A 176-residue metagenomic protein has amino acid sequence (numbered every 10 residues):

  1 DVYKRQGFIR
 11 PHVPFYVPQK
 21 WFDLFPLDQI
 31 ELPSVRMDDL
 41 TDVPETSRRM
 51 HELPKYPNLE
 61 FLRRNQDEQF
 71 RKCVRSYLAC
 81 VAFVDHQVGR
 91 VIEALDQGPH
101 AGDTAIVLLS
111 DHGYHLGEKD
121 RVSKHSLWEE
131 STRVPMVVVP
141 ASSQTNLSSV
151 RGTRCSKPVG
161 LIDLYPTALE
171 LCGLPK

Functional and structural regions predicted by a protein language model:
V2-Y3: Short, small-residue-biased leader/transition segments that mark boundaries at the very start of proteins
F8-V13, I30, R64, Q69 (+3 more regions): Short, solvent-exposed loop/turn segments at secondary-structure junctions
F15-R63, P135: Core domains of carbohydrate- and sulfate-ester-processing enzymes
V17, L24, E93-V150, G160: Histidine-centered active-site microenvironments of extracellular/periplasmic hydrolases and transferases
L53-R75, P140-V150: Short glycine/proline-rich turn/loop motifs
L62-T104: A long, amphipathic alpha-helix that forms part of the scaffold/cap immediately adjacent to metal-dependent active
V74-A82, S126-V134, T145-T167, C172 (+1 more regions): A short beta-strand-to-alpha-helix junction
